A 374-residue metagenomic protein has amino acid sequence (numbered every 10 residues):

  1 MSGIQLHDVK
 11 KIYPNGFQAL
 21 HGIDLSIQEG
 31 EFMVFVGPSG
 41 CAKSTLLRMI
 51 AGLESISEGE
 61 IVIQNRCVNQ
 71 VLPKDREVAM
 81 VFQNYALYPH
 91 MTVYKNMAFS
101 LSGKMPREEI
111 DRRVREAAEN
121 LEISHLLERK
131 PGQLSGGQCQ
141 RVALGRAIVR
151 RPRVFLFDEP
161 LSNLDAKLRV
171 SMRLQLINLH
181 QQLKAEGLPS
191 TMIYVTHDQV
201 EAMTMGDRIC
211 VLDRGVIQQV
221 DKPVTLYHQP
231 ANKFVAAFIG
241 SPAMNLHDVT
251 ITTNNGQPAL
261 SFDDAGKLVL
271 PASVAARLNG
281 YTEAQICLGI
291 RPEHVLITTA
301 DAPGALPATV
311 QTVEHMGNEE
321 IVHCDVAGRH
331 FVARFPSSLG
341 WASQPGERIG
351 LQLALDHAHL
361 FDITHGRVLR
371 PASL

Functional and structural regions predicted by a protein language model:
V36-P38: The feature captures the beta-strand-to-loop junction immediately N-terminal to the Walker
S44-L47, V142: ABC ATPase nucleotide-binding domain helices that frame the ATP-binding cleft
A51: Helix-to-loop junction immediately C-terminal to a conserved catalytic motif
E54-V62: Conserved post-Walker A/P-loop segment of ABC ATPase nucleotide-binding domains
E60, R66-C67, V216: ATP-binding/catalytic-site motifs of ATP-hydrolyzing domains
E77, L87-F234: ABC ATPase nucleotide-binding domains
P242-M244, N254-L374: Non-catalytic connector elements of ABC transporters
